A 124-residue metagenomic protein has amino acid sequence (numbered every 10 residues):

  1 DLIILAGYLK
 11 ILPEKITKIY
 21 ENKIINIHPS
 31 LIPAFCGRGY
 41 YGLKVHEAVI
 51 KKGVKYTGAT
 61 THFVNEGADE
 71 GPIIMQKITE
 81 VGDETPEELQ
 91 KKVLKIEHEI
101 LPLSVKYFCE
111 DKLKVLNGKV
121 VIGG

Functional and structural regions predicted by a protein language model:
L2-G118: Donor/substrate-binding cores of folate-linked one-carbon enzymes
K119-G123: Generic recognition of long tandem-repeat/solenoid scaffolds
